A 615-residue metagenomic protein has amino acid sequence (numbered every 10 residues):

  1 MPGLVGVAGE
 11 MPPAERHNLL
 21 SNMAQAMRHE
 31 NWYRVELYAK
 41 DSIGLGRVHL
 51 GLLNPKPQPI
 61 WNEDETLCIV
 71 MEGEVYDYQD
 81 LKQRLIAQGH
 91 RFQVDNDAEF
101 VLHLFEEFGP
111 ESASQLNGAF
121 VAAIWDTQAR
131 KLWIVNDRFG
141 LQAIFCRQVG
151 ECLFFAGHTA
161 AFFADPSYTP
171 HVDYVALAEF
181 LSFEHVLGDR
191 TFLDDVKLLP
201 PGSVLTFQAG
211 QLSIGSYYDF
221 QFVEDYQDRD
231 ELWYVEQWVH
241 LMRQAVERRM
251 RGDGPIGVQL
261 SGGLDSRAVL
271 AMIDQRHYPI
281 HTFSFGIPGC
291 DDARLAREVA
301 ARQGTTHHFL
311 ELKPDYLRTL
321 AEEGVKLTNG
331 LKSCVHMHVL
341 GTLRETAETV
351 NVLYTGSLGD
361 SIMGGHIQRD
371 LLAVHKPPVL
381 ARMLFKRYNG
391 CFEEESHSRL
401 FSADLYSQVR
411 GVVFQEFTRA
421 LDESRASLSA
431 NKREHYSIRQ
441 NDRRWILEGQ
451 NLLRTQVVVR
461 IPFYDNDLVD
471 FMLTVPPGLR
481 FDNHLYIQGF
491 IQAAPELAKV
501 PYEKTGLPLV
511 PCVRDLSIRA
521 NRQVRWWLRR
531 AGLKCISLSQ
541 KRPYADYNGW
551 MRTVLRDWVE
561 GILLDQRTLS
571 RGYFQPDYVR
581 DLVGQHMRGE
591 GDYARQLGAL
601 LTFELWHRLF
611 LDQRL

Functional and structural regions predicted by a protein language model:
M1-N329, L601-F603, L609: Cysteine-centered catalytic environments shared across enzyme families
M1-V7, A39-K40, A164, D195-P200 (+4 more regions): Adenosyl-5′-phosphate
G9-M11, N54, G118-A119, H336 (+2 more regions): Short, motif-level signal for alpha-helix interfacial/capping segments enriched in acidic residues and aromatics/proline
L50, G356-D360: Short glycine-rich anion-binding loops that position phosphate/pyrophosphate groups of nucleotides and phosphorylated
D97-A98, N117-A119, Y174, A293 (+5 more regions): Conserved glycosyltransferase catalytic-site signature
L232, E236, H240, R267 (+8 more regions): Conserved structured core elements
G252-D253, T346-V350: Glycine-rich phosphate-binding loop signature in dinucleotide/nucleotide-binding domains
P288-A347, G359-L380, E423-S427, Q456 (+1 more regions): ATP-dependent adenylate-handling ligase core
